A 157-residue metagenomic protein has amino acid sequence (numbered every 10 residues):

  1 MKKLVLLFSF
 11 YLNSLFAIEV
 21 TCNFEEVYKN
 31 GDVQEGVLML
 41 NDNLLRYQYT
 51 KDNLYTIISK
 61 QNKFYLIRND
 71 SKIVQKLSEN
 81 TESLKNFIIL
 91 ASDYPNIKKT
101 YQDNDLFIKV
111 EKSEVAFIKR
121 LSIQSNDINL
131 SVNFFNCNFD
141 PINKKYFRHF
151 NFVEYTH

Functional and structural regions predicted by a protein language model:
K3-N13: Sec-dependent N-terminal signal peptides
F16-G31: A short, Trp-centered hydrophobic/proline-enriched beta-strand micro-motif
C22-F24, E35, L40, Y47 (+1 more regions): Extended beta-sheet lipid-handling architectures
N23, Q48, I58, I67 (+2 more regions): Beta-strand residues in well-ordered beta-sheet regions across diverse protein folds
V27-G31, D42, S71, Y94 (+1 more regions): Non-transmembrane domains of secretory- and envelope-associated proteins
V37-K85: An acidic-aromatic
E79-D103: An anionic, turn-rich surface loop/hairpin at beta-sheet edges that serves as a generic interaction/coordination patch
